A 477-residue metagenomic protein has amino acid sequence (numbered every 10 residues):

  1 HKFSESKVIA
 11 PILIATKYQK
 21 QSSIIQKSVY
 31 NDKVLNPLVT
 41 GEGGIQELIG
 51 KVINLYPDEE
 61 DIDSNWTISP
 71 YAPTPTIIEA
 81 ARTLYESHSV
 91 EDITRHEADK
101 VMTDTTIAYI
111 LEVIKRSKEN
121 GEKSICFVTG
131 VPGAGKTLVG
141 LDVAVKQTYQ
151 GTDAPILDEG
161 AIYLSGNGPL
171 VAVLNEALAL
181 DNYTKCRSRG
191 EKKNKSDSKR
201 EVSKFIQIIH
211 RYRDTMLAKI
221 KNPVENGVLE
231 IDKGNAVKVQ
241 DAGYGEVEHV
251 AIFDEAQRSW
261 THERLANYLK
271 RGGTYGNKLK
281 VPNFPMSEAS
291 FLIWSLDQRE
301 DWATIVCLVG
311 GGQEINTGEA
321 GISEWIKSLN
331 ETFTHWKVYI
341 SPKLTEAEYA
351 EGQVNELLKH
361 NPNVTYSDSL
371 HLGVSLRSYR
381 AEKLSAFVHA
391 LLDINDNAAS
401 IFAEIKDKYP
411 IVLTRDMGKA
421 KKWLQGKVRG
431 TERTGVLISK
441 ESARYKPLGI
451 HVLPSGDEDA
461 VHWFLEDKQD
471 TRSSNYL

Functional and structural regions predicted by a protein language model:
H1-P73: Accessory nucleic-acid engagement/destabilization modules that flank
D92-S124: N-terminal pre-P-loop "Q-motif" helix
V128: Hydrophobic anchor at the beta1->P-loop junction of P-loop NTPases
K136: Conserved lysine of the Walker
G140, I315-G321, N330, K343-Y476: Conserved helicase/translocase motor-coupling segment
E159-A179: Conserved Walker A/P-loop ATP-binding site and its immediately adjacent core in helicase/helicase-like ATPase domains
S196-L296: Conserved RecA-like ASCE ATPase "motif II neighborhood" in helicase/translocase motors
I252-E356: Signature of the SF2 helicase/ATPase Hel1-core->accessory helical subdomain module
